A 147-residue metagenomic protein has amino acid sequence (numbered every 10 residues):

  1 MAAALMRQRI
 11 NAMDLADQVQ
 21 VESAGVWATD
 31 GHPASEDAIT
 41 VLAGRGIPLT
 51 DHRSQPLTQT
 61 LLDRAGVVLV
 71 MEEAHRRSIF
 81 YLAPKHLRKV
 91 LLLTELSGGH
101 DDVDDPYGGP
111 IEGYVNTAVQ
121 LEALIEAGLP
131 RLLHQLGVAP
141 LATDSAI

Functional and structural regions predicted by a protein language model:
M1-R64, L133-I147: Conserved active-site segments centered on acidic
V67, E73-I147: Phosphate-binding/catalytic loops
